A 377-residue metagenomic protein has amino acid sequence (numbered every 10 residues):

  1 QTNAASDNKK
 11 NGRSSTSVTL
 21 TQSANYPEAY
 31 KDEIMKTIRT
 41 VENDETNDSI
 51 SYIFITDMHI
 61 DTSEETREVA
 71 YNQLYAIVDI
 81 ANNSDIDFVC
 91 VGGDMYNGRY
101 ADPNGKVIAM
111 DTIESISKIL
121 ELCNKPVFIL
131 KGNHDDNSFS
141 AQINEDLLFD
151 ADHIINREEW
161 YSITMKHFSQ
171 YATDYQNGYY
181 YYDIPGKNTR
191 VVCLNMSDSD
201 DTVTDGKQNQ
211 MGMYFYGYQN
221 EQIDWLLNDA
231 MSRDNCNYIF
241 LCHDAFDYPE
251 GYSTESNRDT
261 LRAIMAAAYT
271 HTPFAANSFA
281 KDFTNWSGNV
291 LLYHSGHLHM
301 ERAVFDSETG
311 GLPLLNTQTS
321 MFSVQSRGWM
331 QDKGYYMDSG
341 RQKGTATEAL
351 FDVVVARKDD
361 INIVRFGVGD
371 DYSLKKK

Functional and structural regions predicted by a protein language model:
Q1-D7: Sec-dependent signal peptide cleavage junction
G12-K106: N-terminal active-site segment of His-dependent metallophosphoesterases
Y30-T37, A101-W225, S307-N316, S320-Q342 (+2 more regions): Extended active-site neighborhood of metal-dependent phosphoesterases/phosphodiesterases
S51-I55, D87-G92, N97, P126-K131 (+9 more regions): Structural recognition of the beta-strand scaffold that forms the well-ordered cores of secreted hydrolase catalytic
D61-E64, N97-Y100, K131-A141, S199-T204 (+3 more regions): Active-site environment of divalent metal-dependent phosphoester hydrolases
G105-M110, D200-D224, M231-L292: Active-site-proximal segments of metal-dependent phosphoesterases and phosphodiesterases across multiple
S253-R357: Conserved beta-sheet core of the metallophosphoesterase superfamily
R365-K375: Short, solvent-exposed aromatic-acidic interface loops
